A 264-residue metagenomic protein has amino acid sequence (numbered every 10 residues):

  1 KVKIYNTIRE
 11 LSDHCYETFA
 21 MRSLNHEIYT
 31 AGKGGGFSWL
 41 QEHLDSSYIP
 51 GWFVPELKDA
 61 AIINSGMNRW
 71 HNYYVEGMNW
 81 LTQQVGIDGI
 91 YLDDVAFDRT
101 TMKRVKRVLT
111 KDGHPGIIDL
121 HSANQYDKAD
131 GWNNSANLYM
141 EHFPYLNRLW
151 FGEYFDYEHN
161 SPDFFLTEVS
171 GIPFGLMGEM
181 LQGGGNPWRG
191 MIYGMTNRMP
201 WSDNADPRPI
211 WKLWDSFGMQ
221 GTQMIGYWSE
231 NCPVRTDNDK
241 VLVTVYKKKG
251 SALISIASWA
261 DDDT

Functional and structural regions predicted by a protein language model:
I4, I8-V85: Active-site-adjacent "subsite" loops/lids of carbohydrate-active enzymes
Y5-R9, L92-V95, H121-N124, A257-W259: Active-site-proximal beta-strand/loop segments in catalytic clefts of secreted hydrolases
E10-S12, D94-T100, Q125-D127, P233: Acidic-and-aromatic substrate-binding clefts and catalytic sites of carbohydrate-active enzymes
H14-Y16, D98-K106, A129-W132: A short acidic (Asp/Glu
G66-I118, A123: Active-site and adjacent substrate-binding regions of carbohydrate-active enzymes
K106-T264: Active-site-proximal substrate-binding groove within the catalytic cores of carbohydrate-active enzymes
